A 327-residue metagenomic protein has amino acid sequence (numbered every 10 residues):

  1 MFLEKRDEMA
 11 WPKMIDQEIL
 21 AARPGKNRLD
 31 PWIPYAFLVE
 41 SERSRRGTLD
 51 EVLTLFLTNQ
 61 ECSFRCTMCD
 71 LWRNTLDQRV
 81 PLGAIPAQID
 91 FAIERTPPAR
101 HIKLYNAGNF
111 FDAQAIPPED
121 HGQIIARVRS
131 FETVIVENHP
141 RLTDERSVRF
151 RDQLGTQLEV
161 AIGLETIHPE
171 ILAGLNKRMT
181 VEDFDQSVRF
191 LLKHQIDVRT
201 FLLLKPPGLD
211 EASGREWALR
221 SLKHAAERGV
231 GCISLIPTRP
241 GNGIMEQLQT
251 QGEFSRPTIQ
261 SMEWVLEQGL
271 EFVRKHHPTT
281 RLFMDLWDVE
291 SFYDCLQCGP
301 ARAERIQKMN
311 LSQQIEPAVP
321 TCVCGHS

Functional and structural regions predicted by a protein language model:
M1-P34, L38-E40, S44-R45, A226 (+1 more regions): Auxiliary Fe-S-binding modules of radical SAM enzymes
K26-L76, I93-Y105: N-terminal pre-triad scaffold of radical SAM enzymes
D70-Q88, T96-I116, R127-T143, Q157-F184 (+2 more regions): Core AdoMet radical
A92-P97, I124-R129, S147-Q157, V188-Q195 (+2 more regions): Acidic (Asp/Glu)-rich catalytic clusters
G108-F110, P140-L142, T166-H168, L204-G208 (+2 more regions): Active-site-proximal loop/turn and secondary-structure-junction residues that shape catalytic pockets, frequently
Q114-G122, D144-Q153, A212: Distinct, well-ordered alpha-helical segments
I135, P169-K177, L204-A212, G252-E253: Surface-exposed cleft-lining segments at the edges of enzyme active sites
E182-I244, E263-L286: Conserved C-terminal portion of the radical SAM core fold that forms the substrate/S-adenosylmethionine-binding
